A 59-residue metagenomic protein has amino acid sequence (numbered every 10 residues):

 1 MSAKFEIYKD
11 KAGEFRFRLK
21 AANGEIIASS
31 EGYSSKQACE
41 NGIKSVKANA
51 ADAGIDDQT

Functional and structural regions predicted by a protein language model:
S2, I55-T59: Short hydrophobic/aromatic patches at helix-to-coil boundaries
A3-Y33, A38-V46: A structural feature that tracks compact, well-ordered secondary-structure segments with a strong bias toward
V46-I55: Short arginine-rich
